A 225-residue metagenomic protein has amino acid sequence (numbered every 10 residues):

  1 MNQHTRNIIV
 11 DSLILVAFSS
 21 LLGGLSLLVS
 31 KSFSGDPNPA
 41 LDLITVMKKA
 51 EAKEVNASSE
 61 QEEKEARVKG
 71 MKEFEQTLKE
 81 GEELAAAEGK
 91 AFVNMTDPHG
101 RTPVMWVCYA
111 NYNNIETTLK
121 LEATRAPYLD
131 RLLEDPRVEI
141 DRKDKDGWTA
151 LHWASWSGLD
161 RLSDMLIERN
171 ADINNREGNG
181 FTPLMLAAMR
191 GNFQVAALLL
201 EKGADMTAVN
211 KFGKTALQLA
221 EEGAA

Functional and structural regions predicted by a protein language model:
L25-A126, D130: Intrinsically disordered, low-complexity regulatory segments in ankyrin-centric signaling systems
L41-K48, T102-M105, T149-H152, T182-M185 (+1 more regions): Ankyrin repeat (ANK) core detector
E73, Y128, R161-L162, Q194-V195 (+1 more regions): Conserved ankyrin/ankyrin-like repeat signature
L78-A91, D130-E139, D164-D172, L198-A204: Ankyrin repeat domain, specifically the short helix-to-loop turn at the C-terminus of the second helix of each repeat
M95-T96, I140-K143, I173-R176, A208-V209: Ankyrin repeat boundary signal
H99, K145-D146, G178-N179, K211-F212: Ankyrin repeat start-site detector
W106-R125, W153-L159, L186-N192, L219-A224: Ankyrin repeat A-helix N-terminal signature
L200, M206-A225: Leucine-rich solenoid repeat scaffolds
